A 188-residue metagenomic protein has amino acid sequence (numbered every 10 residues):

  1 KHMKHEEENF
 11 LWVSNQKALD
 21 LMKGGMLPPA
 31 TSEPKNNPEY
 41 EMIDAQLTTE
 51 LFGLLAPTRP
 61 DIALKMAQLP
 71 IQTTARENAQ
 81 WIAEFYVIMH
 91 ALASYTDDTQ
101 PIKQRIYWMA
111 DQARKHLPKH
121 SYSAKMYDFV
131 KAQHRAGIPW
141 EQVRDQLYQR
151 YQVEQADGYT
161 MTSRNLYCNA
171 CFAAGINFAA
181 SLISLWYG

Functional and structural regions predicted by a protein language model:
K1-K23, L27-P29: A generic, well-ordered mixed alpha/beta core segment in the N-terminal half of proteins
A18-Y40, T49-R59, Q68, Q72-T73 (+1 more regions): Accessory "access/gating" subregions that flank catalytic or transport cores
E41-T48, A79: Conserved phosphate/anionic-ligand binding catalytic regions in large, soluble enzymes, centered on
G53, E77, I82-A83: Glycine-rich phosphate-binding loop plus the immediately following alpha-helix
L64-M66: A short, charged helix-loop
